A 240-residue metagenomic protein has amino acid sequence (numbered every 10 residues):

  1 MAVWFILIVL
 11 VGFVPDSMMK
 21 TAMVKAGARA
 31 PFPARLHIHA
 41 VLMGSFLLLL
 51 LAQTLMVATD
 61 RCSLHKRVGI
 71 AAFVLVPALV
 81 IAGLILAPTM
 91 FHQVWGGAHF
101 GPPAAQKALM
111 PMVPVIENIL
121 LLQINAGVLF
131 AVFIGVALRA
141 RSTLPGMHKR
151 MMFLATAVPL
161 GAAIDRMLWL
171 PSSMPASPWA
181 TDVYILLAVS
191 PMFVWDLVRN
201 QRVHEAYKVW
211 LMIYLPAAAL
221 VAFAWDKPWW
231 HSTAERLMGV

Functional and structural regions predicted by a protein language model:
M1-V240: Alpha-helical membrane insertion/targeting regions
